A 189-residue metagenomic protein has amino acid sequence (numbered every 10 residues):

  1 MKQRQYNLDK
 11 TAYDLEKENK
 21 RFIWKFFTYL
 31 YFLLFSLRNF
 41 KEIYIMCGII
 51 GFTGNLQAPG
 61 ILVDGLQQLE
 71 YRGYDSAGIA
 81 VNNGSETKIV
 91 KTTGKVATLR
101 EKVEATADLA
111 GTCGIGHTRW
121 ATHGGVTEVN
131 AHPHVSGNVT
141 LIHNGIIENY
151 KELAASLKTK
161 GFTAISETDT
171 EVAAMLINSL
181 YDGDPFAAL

Functional and structural regions predicted by a protein language model:
K10, E16-E18, R38, E42: Charged/polar low-complexity intrinsically disordered segments
T11-A12, T28: Ala/Thr-enriched low-complexity intrinsically disordered regions
D14-L15, N19, Y31, F162: Compositionally biased non-globular segments, especially hydrophobic aliphatic-rich helices of signal peptides
R21-R38: Hydrophobic alpha-helical signal peptides and transmembrane signal-/tail-anchor segments that drive secretory-pathway
N39-L189: Conserved short alpha-helical segments that host acidic/polar catalytic motifs at enzyme active sites
